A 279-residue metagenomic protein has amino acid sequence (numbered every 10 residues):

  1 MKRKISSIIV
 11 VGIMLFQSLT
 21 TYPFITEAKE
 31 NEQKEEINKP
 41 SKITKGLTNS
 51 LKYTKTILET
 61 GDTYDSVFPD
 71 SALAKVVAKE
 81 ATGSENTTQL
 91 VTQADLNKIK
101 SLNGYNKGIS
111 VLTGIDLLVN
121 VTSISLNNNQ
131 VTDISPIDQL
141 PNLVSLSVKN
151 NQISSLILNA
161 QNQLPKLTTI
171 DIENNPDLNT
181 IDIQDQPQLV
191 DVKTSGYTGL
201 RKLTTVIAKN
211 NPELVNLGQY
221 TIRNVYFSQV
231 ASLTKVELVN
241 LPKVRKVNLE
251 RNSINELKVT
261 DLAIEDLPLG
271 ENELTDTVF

Functional and structural regions predicted by a protein language model:
K2-I8, Y22-V119, G199-R201, I207-N210 (+3 more regions): N-terminal capping/linker segments that flank leucine-rich repeat
V10-S18: Hydrophobic core
Q93, I115-L117, I137-Q139, N159-N162 (+8 more regions): Hydrophobic anchor residues at the C-terminal helix/turn of individual leucine-rich repeat
I99, V121, L143, I153 (+11 more regions): Conserved hydrophobic position(s) of the canonical leucine-rich repeat
L102, I124-L126, L146-V148, I170-I172 (+7 more regions): Conserved hydrophobic beta-strand positions in leucine-rich repeat
L112-I115, I134-I137, L156, I170 (+8 more regions): Canonical leucine-rich repeat
S155, D182-D185, K193-T194, K202 (+8 more regions): Tandem repeat scaffolds
